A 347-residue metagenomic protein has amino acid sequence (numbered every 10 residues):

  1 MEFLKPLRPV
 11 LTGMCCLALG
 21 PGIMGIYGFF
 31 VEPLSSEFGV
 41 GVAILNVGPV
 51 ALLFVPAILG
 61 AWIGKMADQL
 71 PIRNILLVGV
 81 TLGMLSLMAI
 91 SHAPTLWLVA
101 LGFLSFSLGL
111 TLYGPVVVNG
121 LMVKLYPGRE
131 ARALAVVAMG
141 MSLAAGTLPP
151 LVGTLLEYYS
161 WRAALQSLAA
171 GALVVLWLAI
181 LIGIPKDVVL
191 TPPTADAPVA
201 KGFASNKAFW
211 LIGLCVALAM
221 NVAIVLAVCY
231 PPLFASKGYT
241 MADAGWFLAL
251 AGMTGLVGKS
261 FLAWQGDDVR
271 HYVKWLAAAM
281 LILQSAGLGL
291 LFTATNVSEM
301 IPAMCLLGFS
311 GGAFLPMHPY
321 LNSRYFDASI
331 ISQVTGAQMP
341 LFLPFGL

Functional and structural regions predicted by a protein language model:
A18, W97-Y113, A217, E299-A313: Hydrophobic core of transmembrane alpha-helices in multi-pass small-molecule transporters, especially MFS/SLC-type
Y27-L34, A204-A263: Extracytoplasmic gate region of multi-pass secondary transporters
L34, L112-Y126, A313-F326: Intracellular juxtamembrane helix-capping segments at the cytosolic ends of symmetry-related transmembrane helices
I58-P71, G258-H271: Helix-to-loop junctions at the C-terminal end of transmembrane segments in multipass secondary transporters
F103-M139: Cytoplasmic helix-loop-helix junction between adjacent transmembrane helices in 12-TM secondary transporters
G128-R129, V136-D187: Helix-loop-helix hairpin linking two adjacent transmembrane segments in secondary transporters
V136, A145, G311, S323-L347: A late C-terminal transmembrane helix in Major Facilitator Superfamily
A251-G252, K259-F261, D268-L321: C-terminal transmembrane helical hairpin of 12-TM major facilitator-type secondary transporters
